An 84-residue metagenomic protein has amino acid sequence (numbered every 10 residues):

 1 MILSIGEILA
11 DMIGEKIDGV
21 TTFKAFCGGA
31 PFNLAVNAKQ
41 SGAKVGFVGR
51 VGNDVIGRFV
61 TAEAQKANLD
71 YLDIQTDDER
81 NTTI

Functional and structural regions predicted by a protein language model:
M1, K24, V36: N-terminal glycine-/serine-/threonine-rich phosphate-binding loop
M1-D18: Positively charged, low-complexity intrinsically disordered leader regions
I8-M12, N33-S41: Beta-barrel outer-membrane channel/assembly domains of diderm bacteria
D11, G29, T83: Glycine-rich phosphate/pyrophosphate-binding beta-alpha loops
I17-V20, T61-E63: Short, glycine/charged-enriched secondary-structure capping and boundary segments
D18-G28: Short pre-catalytic strand/loop immediately N-terminal to key active-site residues, enriched for Gly-Thr
C27-P31, I56: Conserved donor sugar-nucleotide recognition element shared by glycan-biosynthetic enzymes
K44-I84: Conserved N-terminal subdomain of the carbohydrate kinase-like
